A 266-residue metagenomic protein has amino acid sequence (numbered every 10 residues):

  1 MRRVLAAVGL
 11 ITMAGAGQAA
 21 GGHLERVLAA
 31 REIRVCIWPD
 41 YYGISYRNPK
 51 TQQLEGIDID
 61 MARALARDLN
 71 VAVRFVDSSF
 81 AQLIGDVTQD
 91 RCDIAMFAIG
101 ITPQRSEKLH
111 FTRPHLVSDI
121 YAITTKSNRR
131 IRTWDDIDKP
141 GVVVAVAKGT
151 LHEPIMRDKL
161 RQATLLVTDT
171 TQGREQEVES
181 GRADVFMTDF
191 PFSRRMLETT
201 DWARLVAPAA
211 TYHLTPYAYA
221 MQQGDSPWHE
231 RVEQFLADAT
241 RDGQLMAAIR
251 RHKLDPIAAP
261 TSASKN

Functional and structural regions predicted by a protein language model:
A20-A98, E107, R251: Extracytoplasmic small-molecule ligand-binding "clamshell" domains of the periplasmic binding protein/Venus flytrap
G22, L151-L166, V206-A207, A237-N266: Ligand-binding clefts/hinges and TM-proximal coupling segments of bilobed small-molecule sensing domains
A30-I37, E55, D135-G149, T164-L165: Short loop->beta-strand "edge-of-pocket" segments that line small-molecule binding or catalytic clefts across diverse
S45-T51, A62-V71, W134-D138, G149-T170 (+3 more regions): Ligand-binding cleft/hinge of the Venus flytrap
I59-D60, R74-G85, R132, L166-S180 (+1 more regions): Short helix-initiation/N-cap motifs at beta->coil->alpha
A81-G85, A98-E107, I155-D158, E179-H213: A ligand-binding cleft/hinge motif common to bilobed small-molecule-binding domains
R113, T125-V142: Flexible hinge/capping segments at coil-to-helix
L116-T124, F190, R194-A237, D255-N266: Periplasmic-binding protein-like
